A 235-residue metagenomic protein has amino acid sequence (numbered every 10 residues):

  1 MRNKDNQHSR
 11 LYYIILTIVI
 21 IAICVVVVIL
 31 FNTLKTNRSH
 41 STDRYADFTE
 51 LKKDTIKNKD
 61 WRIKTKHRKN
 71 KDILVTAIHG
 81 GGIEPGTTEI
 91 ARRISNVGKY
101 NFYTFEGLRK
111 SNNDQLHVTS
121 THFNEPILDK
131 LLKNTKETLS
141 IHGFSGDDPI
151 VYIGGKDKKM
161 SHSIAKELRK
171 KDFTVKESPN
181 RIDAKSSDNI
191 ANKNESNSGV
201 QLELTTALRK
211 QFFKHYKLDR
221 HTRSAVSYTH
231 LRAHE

Functional and structural regions predicted by a protein language model:
D5-I20: N-terminal Sec-pathway targeting helices
T17-I29: Hydrophobic membrane-insertion alpha-helices, especially the h-region of bacterial N-terminal signal peptides
F31-I83: Active-site and ligand/interface coordination hotspots across diverse enzymes and nucleic-acid-associated assemblies
L74-T76, Y103-T104, T138-S140, Q201-E203: Structural recognition of the beta-strand scaffold that forms the well-ordered cores of secreted hydrolase catalytic
T76-R93, V97-G98: N-terminal carbohydrate-binding/catalytic regions of secreted carbohydrate-active enzymes
I90-H122: A glycine-rich, hydrophobic loop/mini-helix early in the fold
Q115-E137, G143-Y228: Catalytic cores of processing enzymes, dominated by hydrolases/peptidases, characterized by acidic/His-rich
T229-H234: Conserved small/polar residues in nucleotide/adenosyl-binding loops
